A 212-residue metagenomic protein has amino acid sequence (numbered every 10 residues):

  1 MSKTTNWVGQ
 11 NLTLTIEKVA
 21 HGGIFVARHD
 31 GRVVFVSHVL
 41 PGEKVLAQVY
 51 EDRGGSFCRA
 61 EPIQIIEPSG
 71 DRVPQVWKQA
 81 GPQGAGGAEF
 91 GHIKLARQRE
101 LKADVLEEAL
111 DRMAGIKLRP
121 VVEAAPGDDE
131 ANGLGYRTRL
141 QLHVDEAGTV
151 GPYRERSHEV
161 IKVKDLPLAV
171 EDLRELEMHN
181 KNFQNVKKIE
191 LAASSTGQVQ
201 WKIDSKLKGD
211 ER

Functional and structural regions predicted by a protein language model:
M1-R212: Accessory RNA-recognition modules of RNA-modification enzymes
